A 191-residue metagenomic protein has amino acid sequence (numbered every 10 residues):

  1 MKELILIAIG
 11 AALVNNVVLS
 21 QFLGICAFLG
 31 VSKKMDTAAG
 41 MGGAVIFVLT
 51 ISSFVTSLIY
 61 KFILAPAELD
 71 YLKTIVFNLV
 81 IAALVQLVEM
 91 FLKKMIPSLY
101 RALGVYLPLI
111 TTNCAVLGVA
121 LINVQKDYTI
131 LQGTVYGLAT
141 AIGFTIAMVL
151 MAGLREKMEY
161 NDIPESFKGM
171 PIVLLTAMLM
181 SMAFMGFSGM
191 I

Functional and structural regions predicted by a protein language model:
M1-I5, L58-Y71, L121-Q132, S188-I191: Helix-coil boundary and interhelical linker segments in multi-pass alpha-helical membrane proteins
E3-L19, E68-A83, T134-A147: Structural signature of hydrophobic alpha-helical transmembrane segments
I7, A12-V14, V45, T50-I51 (+4 more regions): Hydrophobic core segments of alpha-helical transmembrane domains in multi-pass membrane transport and ion-translocation
F22-G30, E89-K94, Y106-L107, C114-D127: Generic transmembrane alpha-helix signature in multi-pass membrane proteins, especially transporters/channels
L23-T37, V85-L99, M151-D162: C-terminal ends of transmembrane helices
D36-F47, Y71-F77, L99-I110, P164-I172: Cytoplasmic-side transmembrane-helix entry/capping segments in multi-pass membrane proteins
K61-G104: Ordered, amphipathic secondary-structure segments that act as subunit-interaction surfaces in large macromolecular
I130-I191: C-terminal transmembrane helix-loop-helix hairpin of multi-pass membrane proteins
